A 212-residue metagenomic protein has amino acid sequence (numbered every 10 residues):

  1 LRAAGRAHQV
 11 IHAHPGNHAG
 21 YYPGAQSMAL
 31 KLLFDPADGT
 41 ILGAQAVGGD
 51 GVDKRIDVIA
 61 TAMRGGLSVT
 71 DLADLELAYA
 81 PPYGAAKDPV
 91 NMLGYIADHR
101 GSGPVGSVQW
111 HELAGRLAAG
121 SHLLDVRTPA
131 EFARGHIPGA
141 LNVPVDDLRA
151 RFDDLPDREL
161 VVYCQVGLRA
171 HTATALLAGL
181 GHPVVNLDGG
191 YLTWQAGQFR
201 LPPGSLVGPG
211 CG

Functional and structural regions predicted by a protein language model:
R2-G103: Flexible, glycine-rich terminal cap/loop adjacent to redox cofactors in electron-transfer oxidoreductases
H12, F34-P36, Q45-G48, R127-T128 (+3 more regions): Active-site proximal loops enriched in glycine and acidic residues that flank catalytic Cys/His/Asp and coordinate
T70-H122, P129-V161, Q165-G212: Rhodanese-like catalytic fold shared by cysteine-dependent sulfurtransferases and DSP/PTP-type phosphatases
